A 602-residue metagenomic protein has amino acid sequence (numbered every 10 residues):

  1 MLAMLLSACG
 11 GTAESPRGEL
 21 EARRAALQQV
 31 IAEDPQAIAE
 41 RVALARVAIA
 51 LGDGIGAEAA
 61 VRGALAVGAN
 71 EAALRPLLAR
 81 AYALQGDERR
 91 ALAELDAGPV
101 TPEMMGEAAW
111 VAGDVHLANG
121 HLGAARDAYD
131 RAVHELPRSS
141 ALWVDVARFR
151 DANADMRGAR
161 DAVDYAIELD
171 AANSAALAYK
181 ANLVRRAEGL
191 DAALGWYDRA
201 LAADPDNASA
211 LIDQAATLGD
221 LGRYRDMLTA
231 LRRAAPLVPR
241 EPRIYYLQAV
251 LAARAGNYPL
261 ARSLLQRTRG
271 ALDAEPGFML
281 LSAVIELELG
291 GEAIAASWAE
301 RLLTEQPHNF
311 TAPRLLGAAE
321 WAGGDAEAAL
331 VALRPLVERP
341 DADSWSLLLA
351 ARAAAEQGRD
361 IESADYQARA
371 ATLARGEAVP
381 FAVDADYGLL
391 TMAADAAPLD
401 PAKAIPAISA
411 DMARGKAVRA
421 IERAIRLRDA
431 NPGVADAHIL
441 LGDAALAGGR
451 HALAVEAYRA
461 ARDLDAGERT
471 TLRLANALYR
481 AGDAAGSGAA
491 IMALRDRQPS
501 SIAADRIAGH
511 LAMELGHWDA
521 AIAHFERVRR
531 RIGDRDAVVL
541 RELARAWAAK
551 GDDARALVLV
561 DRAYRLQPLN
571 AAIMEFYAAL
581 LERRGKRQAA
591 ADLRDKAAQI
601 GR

Functional and structural regions predicted by a protein language model:
L5-R62, A66-A73, L84, A93 (+2 more regions): N-terminal leader/linker segments that initiate helical-solenoid repeat arrays
Q29-A32, L65-A66, D96-V100, V133-H134 (+13 more regions): Conserved structural position within tetratricopeptide repeats
P35, A69, E103, P137 (+14 more regions): Short coil turns that delineate tetratricopeptide repeat
I38-A39, E71-A73, M104-E107, S139-A141 (+14 more regions): Helix-start (N-cap) detector for alpha-helical repeat units in TPR-like alpha-solenoids, especially tetratricopeptide
A43, L77, E107, V111 (+14 more regions): Canonical tetratricopeptide repeat
A50, L84, A118-N119, A152-N153 (+12 more regions): Register position in tetratricopeptide repeats
